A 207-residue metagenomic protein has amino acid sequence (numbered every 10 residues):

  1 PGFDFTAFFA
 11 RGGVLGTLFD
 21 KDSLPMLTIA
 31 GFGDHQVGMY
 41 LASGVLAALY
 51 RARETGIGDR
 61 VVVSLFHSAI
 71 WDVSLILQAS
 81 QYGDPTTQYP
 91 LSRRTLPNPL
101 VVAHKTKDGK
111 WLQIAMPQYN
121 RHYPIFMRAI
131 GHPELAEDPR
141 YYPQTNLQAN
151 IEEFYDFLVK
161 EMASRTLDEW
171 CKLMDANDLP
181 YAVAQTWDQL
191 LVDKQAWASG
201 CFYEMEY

Functional and structural regions predicted by a protein language model:
P1-M116, P124-I125: Active-site-adjacent "lid/gating" segments in soluble enzymes
F9, D156-V159, G200-Y207: Short, structured secondary-structure boundary patches
G56, D84, G131, D178 (+1 more regions): Glycine-centered helix-boundary capping/hinge motifs
F66, D138, A184-T186: Conserved beta-strand termini and adjacent loop/short-helix elements that scaffold enzyme active sites in alpha/beta
A69, A149-N150, Q189-D193: Beta-rich nucleic-acid/ligand-interaction surfaces
L96, R165-T166, D188: Residue-level preference for nonpolar/small residues embedded in alpha-helices
L100-N177, Y181: Aromatic-enriched alpha-helical interface/lid elements that frame and gate functional surfaces
A176-Y207: A glycine-rich dinucleotide-binding beta-alpha-beta segment and adjacent secondary-structure elements that constitute
